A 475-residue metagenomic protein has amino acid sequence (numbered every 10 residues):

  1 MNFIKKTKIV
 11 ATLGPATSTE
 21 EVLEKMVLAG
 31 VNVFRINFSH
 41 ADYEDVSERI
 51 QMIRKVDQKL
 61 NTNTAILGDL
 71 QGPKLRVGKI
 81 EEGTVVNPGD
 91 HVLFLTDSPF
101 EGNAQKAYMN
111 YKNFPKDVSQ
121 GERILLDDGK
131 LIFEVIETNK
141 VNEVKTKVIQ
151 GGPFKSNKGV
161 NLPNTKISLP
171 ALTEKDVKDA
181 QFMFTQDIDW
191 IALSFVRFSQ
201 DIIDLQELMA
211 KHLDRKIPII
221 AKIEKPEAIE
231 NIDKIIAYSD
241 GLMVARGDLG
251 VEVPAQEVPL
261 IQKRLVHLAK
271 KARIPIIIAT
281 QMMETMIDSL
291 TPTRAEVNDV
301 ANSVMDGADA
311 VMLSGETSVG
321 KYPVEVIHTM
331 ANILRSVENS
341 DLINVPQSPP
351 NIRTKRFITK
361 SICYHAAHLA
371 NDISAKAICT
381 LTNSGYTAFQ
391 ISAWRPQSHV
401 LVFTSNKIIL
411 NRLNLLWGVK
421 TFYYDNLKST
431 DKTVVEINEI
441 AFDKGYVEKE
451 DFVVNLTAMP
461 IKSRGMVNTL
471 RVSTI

Functional and structural regions predicted by a protein language model:
M1-I475: Non-catalytic helical/linker scaffolds that mediate oligomerization, partner binding, and domain coupling around large
